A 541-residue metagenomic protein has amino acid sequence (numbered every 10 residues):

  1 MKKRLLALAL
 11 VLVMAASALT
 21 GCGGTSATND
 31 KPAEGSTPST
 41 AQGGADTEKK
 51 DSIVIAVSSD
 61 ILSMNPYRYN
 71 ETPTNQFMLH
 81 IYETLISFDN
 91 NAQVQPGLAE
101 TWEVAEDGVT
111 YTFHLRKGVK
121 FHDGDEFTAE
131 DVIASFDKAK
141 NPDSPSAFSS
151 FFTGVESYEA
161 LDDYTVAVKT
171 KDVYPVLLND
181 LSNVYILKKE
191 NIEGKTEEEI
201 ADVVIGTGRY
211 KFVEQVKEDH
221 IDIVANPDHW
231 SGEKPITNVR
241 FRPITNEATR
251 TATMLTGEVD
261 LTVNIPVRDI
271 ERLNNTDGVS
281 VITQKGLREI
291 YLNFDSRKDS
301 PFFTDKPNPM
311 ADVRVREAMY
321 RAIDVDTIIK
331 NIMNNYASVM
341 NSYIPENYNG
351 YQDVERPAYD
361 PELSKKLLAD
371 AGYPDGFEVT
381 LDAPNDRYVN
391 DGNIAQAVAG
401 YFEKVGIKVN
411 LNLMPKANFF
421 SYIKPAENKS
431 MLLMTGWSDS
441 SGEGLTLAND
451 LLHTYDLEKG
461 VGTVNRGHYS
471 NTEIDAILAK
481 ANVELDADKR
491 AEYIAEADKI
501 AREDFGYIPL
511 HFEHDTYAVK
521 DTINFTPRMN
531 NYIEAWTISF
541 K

Functional and structural regions predicted by a protein language model:
C22, R321, S338-D370, R387-N390: Structural transition elements
I55, G124, S280, L381 (+3 more regions): Periplasmic binding protein-like
P73-E106, N183-F212, H229-P235, L273-Q284 (+8 more regions): Short, solvent-exposed loop/beta-turn-alpha elements that line the ligand-binding surface or hinge of extracytoplasmic
E100-P145, L161, A167, R250-T253 (+1 more regions): Aromatic- and charge-enriched surface segment that lines or borders ligand/interaction sites
E103, D107, S149-I192: Surface-exposed binding/hinge segments that line and control ligand-binding clefts or catalytic entry sites
T128-S135, T165-A167, G208-R209, I236-N238 (+4 more regions): Alpha-helical secondary-structure segments
P175-L181, G206, K330, A371-D386 (+3 more regions): Bilobed periplasmic-binding protein-like "clamshell/Venus-flytrap" ligand-binding domains
P227-R272: Ligand-site clamp/hinge motif
